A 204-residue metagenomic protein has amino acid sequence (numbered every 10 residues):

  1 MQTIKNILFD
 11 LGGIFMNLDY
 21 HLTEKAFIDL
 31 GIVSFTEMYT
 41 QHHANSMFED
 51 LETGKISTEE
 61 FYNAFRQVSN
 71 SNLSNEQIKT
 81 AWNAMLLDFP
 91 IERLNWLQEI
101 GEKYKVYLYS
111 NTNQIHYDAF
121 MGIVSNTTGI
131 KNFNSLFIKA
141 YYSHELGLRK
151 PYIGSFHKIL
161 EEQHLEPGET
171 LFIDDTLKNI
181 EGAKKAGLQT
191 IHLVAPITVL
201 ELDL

Functional and structural regions predicted by a protein language model:
Q2-I91, E102, N113-A119: N-terminal helical cap/lid subdomain that shapes the substrate entry/recognition surface in HAD-like hydrolases
Q2-T3, F120-L204: Asp-based, Mg2+/Mn2+-dependent phosphohydrolase catalytic module
L8, Y109, F172-I173: Generic enzyme active-site microenvironment
D10-G13, G54, L108, A140 (+1 more regions): Generic structural signal for small/hydrophobic residues in well-ordered secondary structure, especially within
L22-K25, S46, E60, A64 (+6 more regions): Alpha-helical elements of Rossmann-like donor-binding domains used by nucleotide-donor carbohydrate transfer enzymes
F35, P90-L94, T127, I153: Structural motif corresponding to alpha-helix initiation and N-cap regions
R93-Y141: Substrate-recognition/cap helix-loop segment adjacent to the acidic, metal-dependent catalytic center of Asp-based
